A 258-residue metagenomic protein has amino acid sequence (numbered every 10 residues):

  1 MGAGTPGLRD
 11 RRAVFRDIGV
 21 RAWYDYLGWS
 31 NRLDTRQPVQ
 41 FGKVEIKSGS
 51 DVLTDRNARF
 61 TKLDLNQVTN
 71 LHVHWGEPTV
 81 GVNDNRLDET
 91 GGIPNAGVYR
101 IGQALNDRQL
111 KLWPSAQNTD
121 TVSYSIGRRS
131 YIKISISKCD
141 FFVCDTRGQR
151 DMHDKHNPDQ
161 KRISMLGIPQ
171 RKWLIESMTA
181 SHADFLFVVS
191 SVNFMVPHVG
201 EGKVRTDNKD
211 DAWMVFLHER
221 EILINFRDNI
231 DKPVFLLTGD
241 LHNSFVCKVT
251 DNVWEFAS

Functional and structural regions predicted by a protein language model:
M1-S258: Metal-dependent phosphoester/phosphodiester hydrolase catalytic core
